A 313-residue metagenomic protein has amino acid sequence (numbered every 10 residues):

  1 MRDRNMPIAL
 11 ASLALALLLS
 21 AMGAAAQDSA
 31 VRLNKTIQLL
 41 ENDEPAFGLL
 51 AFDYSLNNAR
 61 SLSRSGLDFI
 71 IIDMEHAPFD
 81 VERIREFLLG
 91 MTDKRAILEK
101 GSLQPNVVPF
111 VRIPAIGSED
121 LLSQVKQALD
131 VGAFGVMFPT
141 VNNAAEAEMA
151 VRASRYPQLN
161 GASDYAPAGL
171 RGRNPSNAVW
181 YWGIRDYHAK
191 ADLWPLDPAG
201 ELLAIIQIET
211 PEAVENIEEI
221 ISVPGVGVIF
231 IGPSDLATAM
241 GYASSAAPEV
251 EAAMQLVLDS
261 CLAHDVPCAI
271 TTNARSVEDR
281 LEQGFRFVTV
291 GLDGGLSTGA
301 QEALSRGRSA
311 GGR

Functional and structural regions predicted by a protein language model:
M1-A11: Bacterial N-terminal signal peptides that target proteins for export
A9-A21: Bacterial N-terminal signal peptides
L18, A25-R313: Expand to "…catalyze enediolate/carbanion chemistry for C-C bond making/breaking, isomerization, decarboxylation
